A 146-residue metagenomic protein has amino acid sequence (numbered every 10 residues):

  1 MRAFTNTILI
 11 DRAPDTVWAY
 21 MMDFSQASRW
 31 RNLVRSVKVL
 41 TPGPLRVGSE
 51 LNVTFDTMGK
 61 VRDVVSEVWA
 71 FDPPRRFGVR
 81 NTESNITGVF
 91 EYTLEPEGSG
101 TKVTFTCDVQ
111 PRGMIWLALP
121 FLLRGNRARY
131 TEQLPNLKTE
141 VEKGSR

Functional and structural regions predicted by a protein language model:
M1-T41, R46, N136-E142: Hydrophobic ligand-binding cavity/cleft-lining segments
A3-T5, V61-V65, I86-E91: Short, surface-exposed coil-to-beta transition loops
R31, N81, A118: Short, flexible helix/strand-to-coil boundary loops that buttress conserved ligand/catalytic motifs in alpha/beta
K38-S84, E97, K102, E132-R146: Glycine-rich portal/gate segments that line the openings of hydrophobic small-molecule binding cavities
T82-G88, T106-R112: Short, solvent-exposed aromatic-acidic interface loops
V109-R146: A conserved amphipathic terminal alpha-helix motif
